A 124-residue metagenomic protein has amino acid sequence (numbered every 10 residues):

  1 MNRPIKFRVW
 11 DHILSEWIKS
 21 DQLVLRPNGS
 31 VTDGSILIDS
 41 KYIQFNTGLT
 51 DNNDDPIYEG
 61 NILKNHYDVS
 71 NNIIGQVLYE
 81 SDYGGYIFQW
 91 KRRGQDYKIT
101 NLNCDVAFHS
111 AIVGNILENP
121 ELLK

Functional and structural regions predicted by a protein language model:
M1-K124: Secondary-structure transition motif
